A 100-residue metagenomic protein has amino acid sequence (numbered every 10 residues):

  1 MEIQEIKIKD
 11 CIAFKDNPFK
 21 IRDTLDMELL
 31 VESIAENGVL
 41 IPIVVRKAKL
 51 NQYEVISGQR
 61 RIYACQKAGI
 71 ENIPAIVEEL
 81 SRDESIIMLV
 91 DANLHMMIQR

Functional and structural regions predicted by a protein language model:
M1-E78, I86-D91: Short, charged/polar connector segments at secondary-structure boundaries
H95-R100: Alpha-helical interaction elements
